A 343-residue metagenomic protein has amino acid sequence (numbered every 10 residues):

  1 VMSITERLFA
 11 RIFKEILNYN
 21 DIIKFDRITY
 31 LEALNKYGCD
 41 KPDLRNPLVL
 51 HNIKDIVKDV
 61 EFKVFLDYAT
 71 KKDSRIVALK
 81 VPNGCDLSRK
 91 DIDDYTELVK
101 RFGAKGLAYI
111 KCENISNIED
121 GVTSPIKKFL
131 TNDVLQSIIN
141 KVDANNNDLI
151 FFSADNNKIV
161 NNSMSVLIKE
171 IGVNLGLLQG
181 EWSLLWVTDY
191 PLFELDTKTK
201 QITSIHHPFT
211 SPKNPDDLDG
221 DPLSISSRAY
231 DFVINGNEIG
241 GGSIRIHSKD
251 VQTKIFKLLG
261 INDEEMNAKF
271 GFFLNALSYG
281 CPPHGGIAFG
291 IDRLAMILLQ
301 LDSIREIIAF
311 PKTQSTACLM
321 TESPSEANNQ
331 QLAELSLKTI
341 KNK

Functional and structural regions predicted by a protein language model:
V1-K343: Class II aminoacyl-tRNA synthetase catalytic cores and aaRS-like
